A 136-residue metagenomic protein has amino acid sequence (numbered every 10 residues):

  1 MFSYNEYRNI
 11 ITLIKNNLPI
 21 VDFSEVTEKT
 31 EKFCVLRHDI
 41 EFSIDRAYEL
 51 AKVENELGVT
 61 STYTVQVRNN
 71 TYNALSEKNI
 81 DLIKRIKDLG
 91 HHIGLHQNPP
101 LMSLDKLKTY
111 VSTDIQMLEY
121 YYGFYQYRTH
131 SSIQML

Functional and structural regions predicted by a protein language model:
M1-L136: Catalytic alpha-helical scaffold of carbohydrate-active enzymes acting on polysaccharides/glycoconjugates
